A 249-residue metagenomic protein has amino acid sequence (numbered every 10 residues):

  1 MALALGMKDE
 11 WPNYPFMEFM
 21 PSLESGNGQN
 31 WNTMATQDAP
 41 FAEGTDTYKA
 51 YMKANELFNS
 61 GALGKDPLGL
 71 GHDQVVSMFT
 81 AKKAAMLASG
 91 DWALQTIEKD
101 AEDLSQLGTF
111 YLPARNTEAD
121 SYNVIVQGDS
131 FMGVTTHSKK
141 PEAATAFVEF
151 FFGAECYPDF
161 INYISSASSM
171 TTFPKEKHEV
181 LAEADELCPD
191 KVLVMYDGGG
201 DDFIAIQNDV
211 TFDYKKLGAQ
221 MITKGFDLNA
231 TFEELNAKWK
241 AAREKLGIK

Functional and structural regions predicted by a protein language model:
M1, A81-S89: Alpha-to-beta junction loops
M1-A39: Extracytoplasmic/periplasmic solute-binding protein
M1-D9, G153-S165, A241-K249: Bilobed periplasmic-binding protein-like "clamshell/Venus-flytrap" ligand-binding domains
T36-P67: Glycine-centered hinge/linker elements that transmit conformational signals in sensory and ligand-binding systems
S60, K99-S165: Extracytoplasmic/periplasmic substrate-recognition and gating elements
D66-T80: Short helix-initiation/N-cap motifs at beta->coil->alpha
H72, S89-L94, S130: Beta->alpha turn/N-cap motifs
P158, K175, V194-K249: Conserved C-terminal helix/tail region of periplasmic/extracytoplasmic solute-binding proteins
